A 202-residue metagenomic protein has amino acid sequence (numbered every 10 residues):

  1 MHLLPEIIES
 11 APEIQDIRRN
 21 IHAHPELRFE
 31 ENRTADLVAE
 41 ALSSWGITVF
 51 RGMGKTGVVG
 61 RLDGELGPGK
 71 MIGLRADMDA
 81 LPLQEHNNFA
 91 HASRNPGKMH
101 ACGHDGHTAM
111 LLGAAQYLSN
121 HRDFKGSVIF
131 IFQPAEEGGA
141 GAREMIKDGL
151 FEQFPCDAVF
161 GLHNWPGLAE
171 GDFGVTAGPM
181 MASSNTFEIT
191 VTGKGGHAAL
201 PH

Functional and structural regions predicted by a protein language model:
M1-H100, A109-L112, Q116-F124: Acidic/His- and Gly-rich active-site-bordering loop/insert found across diverse amide/peptide-bond hydrolases
L81-L83, N87-M99, G106, F124-H202: Histidine/acidic-residue-rich, glycine-tolerant segments that coordinate divalent metal ions
